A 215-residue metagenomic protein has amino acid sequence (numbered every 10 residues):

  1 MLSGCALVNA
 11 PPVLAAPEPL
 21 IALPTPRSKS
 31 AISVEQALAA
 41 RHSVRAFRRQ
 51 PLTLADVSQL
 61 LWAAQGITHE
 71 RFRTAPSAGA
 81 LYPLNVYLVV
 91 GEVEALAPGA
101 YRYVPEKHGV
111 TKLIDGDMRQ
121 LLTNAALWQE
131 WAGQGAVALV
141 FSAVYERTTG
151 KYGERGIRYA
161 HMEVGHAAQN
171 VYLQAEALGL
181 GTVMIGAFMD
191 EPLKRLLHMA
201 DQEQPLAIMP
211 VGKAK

Functional and structural regions predicted by a protein language model:
M1-L2: N-terminal export leaders
C5-G135: N-terminal amphipathic, basic helical "cap/leader" segment at the start of enzyme domains
R27, F141-Y145, K213: Short, small-residue-rich loop/turn micro-motifs
R41, L60, V86, V137-T148 (+1 more regions): Small-aliphatic-rich amphipathic alpha-helix that forms the alpha element of a beta-alpha
A78, G181-I185, D201: Short, surface-exposed helix-loop/turn micro-motifs enriched in polar/charged residues
V90-E94, V144-Y145, V211: Short, flexible beta-strand-to-coil junctions
A100-R102, A138-V140, I208: Conserved hydrophobic/aromatic beta-strand scaffold that supports enzyme active sites
H198-K215: A glycine-rich helix N-cap at a beta->alpha junction
